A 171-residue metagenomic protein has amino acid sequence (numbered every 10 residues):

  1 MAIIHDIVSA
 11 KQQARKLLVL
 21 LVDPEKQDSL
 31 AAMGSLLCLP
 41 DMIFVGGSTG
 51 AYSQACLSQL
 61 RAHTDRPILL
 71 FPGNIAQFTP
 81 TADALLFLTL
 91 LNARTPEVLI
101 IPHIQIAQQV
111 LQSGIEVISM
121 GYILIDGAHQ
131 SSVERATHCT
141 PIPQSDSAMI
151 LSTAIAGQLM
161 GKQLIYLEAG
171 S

Functional and structural regions predicted by a protein language model:
M1-H63, H138-L164: Conserved N-terminal beta1-alpha1 strand-loop-helix module at the mouth
K16-V22, D41-V45, I68-L70, L85-F87 (+2 more regions): Hydrophobic faces of well-ordered beta-strands that scaffold small-molecule active sites in alpha/beta enzyme cores
E25, G47-G50, G73-I75, L90-L91 (+2 more regions): Short, ordered loop/turn segments at secondary-structure junctions
A31-S35, L70, N74-F87: Catalytic cores of alpha/beta
G46-G47, C56, E97, G121 (+1 more regions): Glycine-centered flexibility motif
Q54-N74, I106-I118, S171: Alpha-helix-loop-beta-strand connector modules within alpha/beta enzyme cores
Q77-A154: Conserved anion-binding
Q130-R135, G161-L167: Short, structured loop/turn "capping" segments at alpha-beta junctions
